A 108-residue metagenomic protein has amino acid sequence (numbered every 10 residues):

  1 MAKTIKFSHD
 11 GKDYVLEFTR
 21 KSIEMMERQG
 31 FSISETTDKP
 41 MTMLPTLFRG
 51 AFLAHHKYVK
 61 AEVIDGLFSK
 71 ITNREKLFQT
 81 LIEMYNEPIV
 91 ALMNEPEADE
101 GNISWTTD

Functional and structural regions predicted by a protein language model:
M1-H9, I23-E24, Q29-D38, T42 (+1 more regions): Charged interaction scaffolds used for protein-protein
Y14-L16: Short, isolated positions in well-ordered beta-strands
T19: Residue-level signal for threonine
P45-T46: Extended, low-complexity alpha-biased scaffolding regions
L53-H56: Extended, low-hydrophobicity segments enriched in charged/polar residues
